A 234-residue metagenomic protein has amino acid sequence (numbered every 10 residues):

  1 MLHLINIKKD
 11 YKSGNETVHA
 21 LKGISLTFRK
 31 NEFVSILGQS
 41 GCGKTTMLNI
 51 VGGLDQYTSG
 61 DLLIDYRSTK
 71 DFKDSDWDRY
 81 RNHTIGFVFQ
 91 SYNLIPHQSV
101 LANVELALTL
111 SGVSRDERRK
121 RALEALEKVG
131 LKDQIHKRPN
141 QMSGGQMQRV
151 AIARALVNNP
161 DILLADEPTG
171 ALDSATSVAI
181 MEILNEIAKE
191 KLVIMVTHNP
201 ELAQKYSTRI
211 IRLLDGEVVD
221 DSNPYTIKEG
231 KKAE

Functional and structural regions predicted by a protein language model:
L2-S207, L213: ABC family nucleotide-binding domain
E217-E234: Conserved beta-strand-loop-alpha-helix hinge in the C-terminal portion of ABC ATPase nucleotide-binding domains
